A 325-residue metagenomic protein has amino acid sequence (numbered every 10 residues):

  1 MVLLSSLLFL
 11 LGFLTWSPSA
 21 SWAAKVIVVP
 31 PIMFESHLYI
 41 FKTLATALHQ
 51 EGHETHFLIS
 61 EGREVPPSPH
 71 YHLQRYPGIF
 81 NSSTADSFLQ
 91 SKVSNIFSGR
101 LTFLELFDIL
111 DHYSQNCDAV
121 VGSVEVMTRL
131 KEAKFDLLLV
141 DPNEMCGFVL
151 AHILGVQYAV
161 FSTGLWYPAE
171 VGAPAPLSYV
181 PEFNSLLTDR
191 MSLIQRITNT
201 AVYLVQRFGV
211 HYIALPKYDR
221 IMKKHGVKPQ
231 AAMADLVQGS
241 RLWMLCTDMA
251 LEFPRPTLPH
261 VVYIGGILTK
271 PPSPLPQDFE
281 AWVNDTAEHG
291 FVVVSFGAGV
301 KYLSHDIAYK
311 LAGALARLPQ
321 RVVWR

Functional and structural regions predicted by a protein language model:
V2-G226, D235, L251, H260-S273 (+3 more regions): Glycosyltransferase specificity loop/lid
Q230-A231: Short, solvent-exposed loop/turn positions at domain surfaces that link secondary-structure elements or cap domain
L236-F253: Long, low-complexity segments enriched in small/aliphatic residues
